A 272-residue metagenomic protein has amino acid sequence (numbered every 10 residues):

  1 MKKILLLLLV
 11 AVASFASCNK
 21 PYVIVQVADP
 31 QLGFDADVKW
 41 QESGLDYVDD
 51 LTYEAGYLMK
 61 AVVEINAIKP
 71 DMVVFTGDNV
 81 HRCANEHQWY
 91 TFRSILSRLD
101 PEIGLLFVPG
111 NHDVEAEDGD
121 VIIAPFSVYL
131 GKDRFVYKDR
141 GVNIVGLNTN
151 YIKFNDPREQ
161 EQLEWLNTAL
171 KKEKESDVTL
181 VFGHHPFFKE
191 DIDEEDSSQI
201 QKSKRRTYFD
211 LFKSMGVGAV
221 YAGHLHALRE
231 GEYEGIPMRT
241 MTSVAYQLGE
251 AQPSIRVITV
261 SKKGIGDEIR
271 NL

Functional and structural regions predicted by a protein language model:
I4-A13: Sec-dependent N-terminal signal peptides
A16-E86: N-terminal active-site segment of His-dependent metallophosphoesterases
I24-Q26, V74, I144-G146, L180-F182 (+1 more regions): Structural motif
D29, G77-D78, G110-N111, L147 (+2 more regions): Active-site glycine-centered loops adjacent to acidic/histidine catalytic or metal-binding residues that shape
L32, V80-H81, D113, F187 (+1 more regions): Short active-site segment of divalent metal-dependent hydrolases/proteases that encodes the spacing between
E42-V48, N85-V178, S198, K204-A219 (+1 more regions): Extended active-site neighborhood of metal-dependent phosphoesterases/phosphodiesterases
E173-D191: Short acidic, glycine-rich surface-loop motifs adjacent to enzyme active sites
V181-F187, G218-L228: Histidine-centered catalytic micro-motifs
